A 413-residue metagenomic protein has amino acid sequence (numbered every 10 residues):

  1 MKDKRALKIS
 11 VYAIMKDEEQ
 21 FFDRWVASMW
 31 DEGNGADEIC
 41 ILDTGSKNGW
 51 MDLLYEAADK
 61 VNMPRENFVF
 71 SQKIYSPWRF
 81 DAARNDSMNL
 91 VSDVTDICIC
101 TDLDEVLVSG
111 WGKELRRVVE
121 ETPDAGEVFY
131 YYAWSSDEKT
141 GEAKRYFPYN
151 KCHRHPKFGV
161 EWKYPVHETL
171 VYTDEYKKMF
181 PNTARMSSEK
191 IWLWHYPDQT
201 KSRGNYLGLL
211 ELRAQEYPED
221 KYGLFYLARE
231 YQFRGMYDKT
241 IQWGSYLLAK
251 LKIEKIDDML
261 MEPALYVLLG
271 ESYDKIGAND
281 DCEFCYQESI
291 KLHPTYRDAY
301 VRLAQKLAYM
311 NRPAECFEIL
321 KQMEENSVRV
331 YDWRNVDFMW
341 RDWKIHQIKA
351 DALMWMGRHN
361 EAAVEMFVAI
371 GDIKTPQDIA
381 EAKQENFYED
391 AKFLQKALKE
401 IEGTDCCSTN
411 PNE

Functional and structural regions predicted by a protein language model:
S10-G33, E38: Short, well-formed alpha-helical segments that are part of the catalytic scaffolds of diverse glycosyltransferases
S28, G35, I39-A58, Y75-P77 (+1 more regions): A conserved acidic beta->alpha catalytic loop
D81-M88, L107-Q242, K252: Catalytic-site signature of metal-activated, phosphate-bearing donor transferases, centered on the GT-A/GT-A-like
N85-I97: Active-site nucleotide-sugar/metal-binding loop of Leloir-type enzymes
R213-Y217, L248-E262, S327-F338, T375-A382: Flexible helix-coil transition and linker loops at the boundaries of alpha-helical arrays
G223, D257-D258, L265, A299 (+2 more regions): TPR alpha-solenoid repeat register
